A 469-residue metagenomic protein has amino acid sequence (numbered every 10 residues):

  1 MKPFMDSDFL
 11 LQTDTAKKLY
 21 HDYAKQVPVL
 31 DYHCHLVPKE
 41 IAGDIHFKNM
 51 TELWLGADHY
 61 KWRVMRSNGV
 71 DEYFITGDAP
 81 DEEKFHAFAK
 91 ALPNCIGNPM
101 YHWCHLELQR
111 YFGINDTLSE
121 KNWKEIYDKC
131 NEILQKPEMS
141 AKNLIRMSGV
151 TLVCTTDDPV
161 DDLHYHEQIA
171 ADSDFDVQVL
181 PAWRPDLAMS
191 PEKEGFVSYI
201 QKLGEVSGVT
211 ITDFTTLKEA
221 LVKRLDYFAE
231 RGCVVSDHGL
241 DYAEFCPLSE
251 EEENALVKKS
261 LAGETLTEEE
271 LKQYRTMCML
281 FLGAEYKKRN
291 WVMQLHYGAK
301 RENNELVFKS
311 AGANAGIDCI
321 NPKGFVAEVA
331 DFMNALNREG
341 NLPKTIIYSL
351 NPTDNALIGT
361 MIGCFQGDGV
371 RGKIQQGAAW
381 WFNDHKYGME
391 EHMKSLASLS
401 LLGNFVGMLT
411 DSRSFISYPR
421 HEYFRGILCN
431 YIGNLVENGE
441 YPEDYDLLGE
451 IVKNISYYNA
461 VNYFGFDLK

Functional and structural regions predicted by a protein language model:
K2-R289, N341-P343, I347-P352, A356-G359 (+1 more regions): Metal-cofactor-binding active-site regions of metalloenzymes
E268-L271, I317-K323: A short acidic, glycine-rich active-site loop that binds or catalyzes chemistry on phosphate/adenosine moieties
M293-L295: C-terminal amphipathic alpha-helical interaction region
A299, N304: Hard-cation-handling environments
F308-G316: Short glycine/proline- and charge-enriched loop/turn segments that cap or connect secondary-structure elements
F325-V329: Divalent-cation-assisted or electrostatically stabilized phosphate/pyrophosphate-binding catalytic cores
F332-R338: Short, basic/hydrophobic alpha-helical segments
